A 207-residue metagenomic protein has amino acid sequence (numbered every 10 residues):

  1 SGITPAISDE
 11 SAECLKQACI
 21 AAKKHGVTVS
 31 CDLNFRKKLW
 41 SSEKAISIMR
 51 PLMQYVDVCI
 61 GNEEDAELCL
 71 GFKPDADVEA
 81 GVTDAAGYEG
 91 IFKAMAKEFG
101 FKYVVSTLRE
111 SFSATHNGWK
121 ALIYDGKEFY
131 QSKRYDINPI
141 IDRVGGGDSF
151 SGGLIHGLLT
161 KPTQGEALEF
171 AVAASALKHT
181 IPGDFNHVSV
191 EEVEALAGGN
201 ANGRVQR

Functional and structural regions predicted by a protein language model:
S1-Y130, Y135-I137, V188-A195, A201-R207: Ribokinase/PfkB-type carbohydrate-kinase core domain
Y130-N200, R207: Conserved post-catalytic alpha-helical subdomain immediately downstream of the catalytic base and nucleotide-binding
